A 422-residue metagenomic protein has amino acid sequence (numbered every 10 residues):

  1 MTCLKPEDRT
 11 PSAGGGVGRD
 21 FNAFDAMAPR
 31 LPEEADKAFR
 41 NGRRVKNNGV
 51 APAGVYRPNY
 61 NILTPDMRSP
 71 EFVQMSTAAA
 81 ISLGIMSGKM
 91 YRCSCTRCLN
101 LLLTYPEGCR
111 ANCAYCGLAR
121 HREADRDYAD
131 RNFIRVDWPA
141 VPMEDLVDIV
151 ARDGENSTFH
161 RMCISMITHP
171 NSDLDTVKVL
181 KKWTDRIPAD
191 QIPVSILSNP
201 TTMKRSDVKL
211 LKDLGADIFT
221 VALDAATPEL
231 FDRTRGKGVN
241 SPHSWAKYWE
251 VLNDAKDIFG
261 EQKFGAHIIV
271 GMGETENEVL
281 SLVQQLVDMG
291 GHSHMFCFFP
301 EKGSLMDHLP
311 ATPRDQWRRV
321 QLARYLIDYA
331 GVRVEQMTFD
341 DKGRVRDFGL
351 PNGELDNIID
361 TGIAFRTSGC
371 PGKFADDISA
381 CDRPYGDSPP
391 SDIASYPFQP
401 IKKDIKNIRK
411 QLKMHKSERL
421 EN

Functional and structural regions predicted by a protein language model:
M1-R97, I258, L280-N422: Auxiliary Fe-S-binding modules of radical SAM enzymes
F72, A78-E123, N156, R161-I164: N-terminal pre-triad scaffold of radical SAM enzymes
R110, L118-R126, R131, W138 (+12 more regions): Conserved mixed alpha/beta catalytic, RNA-binding, or beta-rich assembly cores of soluble enzyme, regulatory
H121-D175, D190-K204, L214-W249, H292-H294: Core AdoMet radical
H160-R186, G271-E278: Conserved glycine-rich "GG(E/T)P / GGGxP" loop and the immediately following alpha-helix in the radical SAM core
T176-P193, H243-E261, R314-V332: Alpha-helix-loop-beta-strand connector modules within alpha/beta enzyme cores
L197-T201, K237-G238, V251-N277, G303: Conserved strand-turn element in the central/C-terminal portion of the radical SAM core barrel that lines
K204-L211, M272-D288: Catalytic cores of alpha/beta
